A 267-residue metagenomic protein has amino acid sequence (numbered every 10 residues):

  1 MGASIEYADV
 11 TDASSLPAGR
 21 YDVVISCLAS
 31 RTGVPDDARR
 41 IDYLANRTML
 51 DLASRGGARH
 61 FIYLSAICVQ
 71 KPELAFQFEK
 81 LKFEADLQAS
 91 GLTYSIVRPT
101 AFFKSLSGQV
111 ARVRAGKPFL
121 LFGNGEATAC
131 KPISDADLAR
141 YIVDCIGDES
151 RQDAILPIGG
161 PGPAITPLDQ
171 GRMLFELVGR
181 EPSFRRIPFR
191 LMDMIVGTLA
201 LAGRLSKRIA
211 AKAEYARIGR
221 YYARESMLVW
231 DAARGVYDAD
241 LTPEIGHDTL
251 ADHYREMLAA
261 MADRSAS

Functional and structural regions predicted by a protein language model:
M1-G56, C68-Q70: NAD(P)H-binding glycine-rich loop region in Rossmannoid oxidoreductase-like domains and their noncatalytic homologs
G2-E6, V24, E79-L81, R112-G116 (+1 more regions): Short, hinge-like loop/turn segments at secondary-structure boundaries
S4-E6, V97, S183-I187: General small-molecule cofactor/ligand-binding pocket signal
C27-L28, F61-A66, V97-P99: SDR active-site strand-loop-helix element
L50, D135-V143, H247-R255: Short, amphipathic alpha-helical "lid/cap" segments that border enzyme active or binding sites
G56, Q70-S183, G197: Oxidoreductase cofactor-interface core, primarily capturing Rossmann-like NAD(P)-dependent enzymes
R190-S267: A hydrophobic C-terminal alpha-helical subdomain
